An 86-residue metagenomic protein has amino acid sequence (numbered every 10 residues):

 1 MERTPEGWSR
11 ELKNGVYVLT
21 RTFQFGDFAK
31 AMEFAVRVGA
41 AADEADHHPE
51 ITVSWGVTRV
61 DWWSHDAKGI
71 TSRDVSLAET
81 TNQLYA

Functional and structural regions predicted by a protein language model:
M1-A86: Long, contiguous binding/interaction regions
